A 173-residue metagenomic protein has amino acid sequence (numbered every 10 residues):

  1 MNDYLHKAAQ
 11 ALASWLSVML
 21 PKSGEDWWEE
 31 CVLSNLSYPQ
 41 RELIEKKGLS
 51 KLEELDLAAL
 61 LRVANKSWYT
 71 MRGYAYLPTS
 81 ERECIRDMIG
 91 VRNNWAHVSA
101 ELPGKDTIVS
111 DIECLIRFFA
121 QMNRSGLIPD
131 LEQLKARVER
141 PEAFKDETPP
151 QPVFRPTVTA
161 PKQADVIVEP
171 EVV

Functional and structural regions predicted by a protein language model:
M1-V173: Amphipathic alpha-helical interface elements
